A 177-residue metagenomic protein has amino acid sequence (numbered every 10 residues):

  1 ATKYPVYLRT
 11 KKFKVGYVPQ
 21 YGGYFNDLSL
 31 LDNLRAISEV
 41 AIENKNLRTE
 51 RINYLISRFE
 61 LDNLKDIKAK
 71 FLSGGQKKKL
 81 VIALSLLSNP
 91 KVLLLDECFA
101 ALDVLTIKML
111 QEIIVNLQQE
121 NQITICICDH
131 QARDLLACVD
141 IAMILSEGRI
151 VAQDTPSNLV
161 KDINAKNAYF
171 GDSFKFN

Functional and structural regions predicted by a protein language model:
A1-T10: ABC ATPase NBD Q-loop/coupling interface
Y21, L28-E39: Q-loop/switch helix immediately C-terminal to the Walker
N46-L64, V115: Conserved ABC ATPase "signature" region
K68-L72: Conserved ABC ATPase signature
I82-A83: Hydrophobic anchor residue at the start of the ABC signature
L93-E97: Catalytic Walker B motif of ABC-type/P-loop ATPase nucleotide-binding domains
